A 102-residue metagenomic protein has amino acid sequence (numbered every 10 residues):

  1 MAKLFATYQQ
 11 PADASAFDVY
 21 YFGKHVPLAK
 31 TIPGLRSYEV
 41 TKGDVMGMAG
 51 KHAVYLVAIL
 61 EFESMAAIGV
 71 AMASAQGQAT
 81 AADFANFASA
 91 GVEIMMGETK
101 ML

Functional and structural regions predicted by a protein language model:
M1-L102: Macromolecular interaction modules
